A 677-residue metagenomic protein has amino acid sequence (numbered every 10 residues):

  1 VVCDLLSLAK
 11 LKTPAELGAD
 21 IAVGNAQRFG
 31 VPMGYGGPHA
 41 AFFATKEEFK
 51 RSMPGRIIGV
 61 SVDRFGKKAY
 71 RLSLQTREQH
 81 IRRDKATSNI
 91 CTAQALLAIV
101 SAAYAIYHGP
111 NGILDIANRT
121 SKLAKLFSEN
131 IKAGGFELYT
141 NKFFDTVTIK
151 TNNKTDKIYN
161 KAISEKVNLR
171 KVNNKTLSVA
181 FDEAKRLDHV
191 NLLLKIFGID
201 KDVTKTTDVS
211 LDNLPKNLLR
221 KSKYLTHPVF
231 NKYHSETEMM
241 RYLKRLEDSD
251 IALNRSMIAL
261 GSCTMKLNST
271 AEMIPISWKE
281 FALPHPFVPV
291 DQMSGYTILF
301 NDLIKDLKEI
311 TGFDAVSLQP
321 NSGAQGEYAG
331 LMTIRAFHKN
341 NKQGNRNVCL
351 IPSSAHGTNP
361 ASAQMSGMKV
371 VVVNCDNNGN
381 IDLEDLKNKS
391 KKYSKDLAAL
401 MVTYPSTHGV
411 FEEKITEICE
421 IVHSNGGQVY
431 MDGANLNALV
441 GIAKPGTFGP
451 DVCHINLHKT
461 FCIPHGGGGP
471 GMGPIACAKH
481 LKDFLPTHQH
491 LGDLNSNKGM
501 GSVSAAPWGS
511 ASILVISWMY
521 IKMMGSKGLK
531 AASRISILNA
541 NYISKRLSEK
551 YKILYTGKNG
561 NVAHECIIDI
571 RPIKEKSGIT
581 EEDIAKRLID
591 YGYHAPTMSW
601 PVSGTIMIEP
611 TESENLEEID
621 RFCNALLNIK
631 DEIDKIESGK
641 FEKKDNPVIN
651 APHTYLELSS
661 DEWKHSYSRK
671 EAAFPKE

Functional and structural regions predicted by a protein language model:
V1-R71, I131, G135, T148-I149 (+4 more regions): Conserved PLP-enzyme active-site core in the AAT-like
A19, A98-I106, L514-W518: Long alpha-helical scaffolds
V31-A44, E48-F49, A93-L97, I251-E272 (+4 more regions): Conserved phosphate/anionic-ligand binding catalytic regions in large, soluble enzymes, centered on
F65, S73, H80-C91, V100-A315 (+6 more regions): Non-catalytic terminal extensions of PLP-dependent enzymes
